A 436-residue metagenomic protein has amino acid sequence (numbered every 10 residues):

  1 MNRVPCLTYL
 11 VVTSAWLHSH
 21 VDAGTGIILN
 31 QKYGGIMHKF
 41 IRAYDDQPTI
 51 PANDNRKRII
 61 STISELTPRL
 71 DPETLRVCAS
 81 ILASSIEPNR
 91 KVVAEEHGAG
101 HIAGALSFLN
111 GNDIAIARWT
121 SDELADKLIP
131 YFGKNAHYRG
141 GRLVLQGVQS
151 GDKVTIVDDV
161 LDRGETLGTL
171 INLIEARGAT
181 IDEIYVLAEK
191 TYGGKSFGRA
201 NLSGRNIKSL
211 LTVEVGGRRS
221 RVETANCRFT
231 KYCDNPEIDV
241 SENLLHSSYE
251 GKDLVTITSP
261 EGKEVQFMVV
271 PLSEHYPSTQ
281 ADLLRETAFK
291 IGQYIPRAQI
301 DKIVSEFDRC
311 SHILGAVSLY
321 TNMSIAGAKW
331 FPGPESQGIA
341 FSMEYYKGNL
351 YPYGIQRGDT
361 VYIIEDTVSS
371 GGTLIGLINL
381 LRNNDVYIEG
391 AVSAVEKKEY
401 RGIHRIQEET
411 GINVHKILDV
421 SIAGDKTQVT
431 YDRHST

Functional and structural regions predicted by a protein language model:
G26-P88, A225-Q299: Active-site-facing substrate-recognition patch
L29, Y33-A43, I171-V255, P260 (+1 more regions): PRPP-dependent phosphoribosyltransferase catalytic core
R90-H97, Q299-F307: Short glycine-rich phosphate-binding loop at a beta-alpha junction
I102-N110, L170-I171, H312-T321: Short Gly/Thr/Asp-enriched flexible loops that form oxyanion-binding sites at enzyme active sites
G111-V154, Y320-V361: Short, glycine/charge-rich flexible loops or terminal/linker lids adjacent to PRPP-binding catalytic cores
